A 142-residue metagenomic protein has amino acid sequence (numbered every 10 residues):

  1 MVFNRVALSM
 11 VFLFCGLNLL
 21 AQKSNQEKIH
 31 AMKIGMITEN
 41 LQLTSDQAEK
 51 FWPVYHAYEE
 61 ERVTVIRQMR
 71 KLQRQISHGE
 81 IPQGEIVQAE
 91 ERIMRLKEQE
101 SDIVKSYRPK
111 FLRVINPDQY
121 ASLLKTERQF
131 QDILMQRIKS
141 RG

Functional and structural regions predicted by a protein language model:
M1-L8: Bacterial N-terminal signal peptides that target proteins for export
N4, R67-Q73, E127-R128, D132: N-terminal hydrophobic signal/anchor transmembrane helix of membrane proteins
A7, G35, Q129: Active-site phosphate/pyrophosphate-handling residues
F12-L13: Short, linear, compositionally biased motifs with a strong N-terminal bias
A21-Q22: Boundary of Sec targeting at the N-terminus
K28-A31, E49, S101, K105-G142: Amphipathic, charged alpha-helical segments and their helix-to-coil junctions in extracytoplasmic/peripheral assemblies
K33, E39-V114: Amphipathic alpha-helical segments
